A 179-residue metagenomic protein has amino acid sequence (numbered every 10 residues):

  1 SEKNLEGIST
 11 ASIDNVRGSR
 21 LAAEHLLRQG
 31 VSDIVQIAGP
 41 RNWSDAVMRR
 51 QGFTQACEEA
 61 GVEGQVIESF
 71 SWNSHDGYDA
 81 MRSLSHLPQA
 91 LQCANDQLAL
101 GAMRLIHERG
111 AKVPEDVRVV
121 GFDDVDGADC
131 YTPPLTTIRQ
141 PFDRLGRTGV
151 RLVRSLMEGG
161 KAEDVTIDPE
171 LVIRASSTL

Functional and structural regions predicted by a protein language model:
E2-L179: Bacterial carbohydrate/catabolite-sensing allosteric modules
